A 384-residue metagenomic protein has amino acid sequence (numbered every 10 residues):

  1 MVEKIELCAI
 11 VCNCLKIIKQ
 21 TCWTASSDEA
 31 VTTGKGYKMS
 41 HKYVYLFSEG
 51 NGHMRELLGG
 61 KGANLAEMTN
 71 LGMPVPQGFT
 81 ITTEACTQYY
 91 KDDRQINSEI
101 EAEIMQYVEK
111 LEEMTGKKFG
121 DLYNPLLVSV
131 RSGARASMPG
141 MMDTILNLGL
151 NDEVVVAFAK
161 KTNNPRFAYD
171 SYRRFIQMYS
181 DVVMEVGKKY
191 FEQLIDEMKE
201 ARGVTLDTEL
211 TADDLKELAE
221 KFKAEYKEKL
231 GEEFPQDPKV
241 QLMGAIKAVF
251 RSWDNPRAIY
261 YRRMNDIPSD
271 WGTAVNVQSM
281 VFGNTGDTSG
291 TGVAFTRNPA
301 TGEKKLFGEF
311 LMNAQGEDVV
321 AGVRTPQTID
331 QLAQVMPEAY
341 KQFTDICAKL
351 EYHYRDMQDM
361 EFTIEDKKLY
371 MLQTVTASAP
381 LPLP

Functional and structural regions predicted by a protein language model:
K19-Q20, Y37: Low-complexity, intrinsically disordered or signal/transmembrane-proximal segments
K35-N276, E351, Q358-D359, D366-A379 (+1 more regions): N-terminal beta-alpha lobe that positions the nucleotide/phosphoryl donor in ATP/NTP-coupled carboxylate activation
S40-Y43, N51, R174-F175, G244 (+6 more regions): ATP-dependent carboxylate/acyl-activation modules
F250-P256, V275-T285, S289-T296: Long, charge-dense accessory insertions within large macromolecular proteins
